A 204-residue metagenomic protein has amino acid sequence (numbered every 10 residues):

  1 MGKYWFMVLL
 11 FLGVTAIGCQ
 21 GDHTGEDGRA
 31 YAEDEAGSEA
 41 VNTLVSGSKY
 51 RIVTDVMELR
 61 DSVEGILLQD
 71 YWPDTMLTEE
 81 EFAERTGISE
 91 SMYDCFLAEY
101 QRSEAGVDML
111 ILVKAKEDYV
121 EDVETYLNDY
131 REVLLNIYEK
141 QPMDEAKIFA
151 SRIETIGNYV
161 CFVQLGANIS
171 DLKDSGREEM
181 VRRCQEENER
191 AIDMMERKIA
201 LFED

Functional and structural regions predicted by a protein language model:
M1-W5: Positively charged n-region of N-terminal signal peptides that target proteins for export
T15-G18: C-terminal motif of bacterial Sec signal peptides marking the signal peptidase cleavage site
Q20-M109, A115-D204: Soluble, non-membrane globular domain cores that form compact, hydrophobic packing and curved binding surfaces
